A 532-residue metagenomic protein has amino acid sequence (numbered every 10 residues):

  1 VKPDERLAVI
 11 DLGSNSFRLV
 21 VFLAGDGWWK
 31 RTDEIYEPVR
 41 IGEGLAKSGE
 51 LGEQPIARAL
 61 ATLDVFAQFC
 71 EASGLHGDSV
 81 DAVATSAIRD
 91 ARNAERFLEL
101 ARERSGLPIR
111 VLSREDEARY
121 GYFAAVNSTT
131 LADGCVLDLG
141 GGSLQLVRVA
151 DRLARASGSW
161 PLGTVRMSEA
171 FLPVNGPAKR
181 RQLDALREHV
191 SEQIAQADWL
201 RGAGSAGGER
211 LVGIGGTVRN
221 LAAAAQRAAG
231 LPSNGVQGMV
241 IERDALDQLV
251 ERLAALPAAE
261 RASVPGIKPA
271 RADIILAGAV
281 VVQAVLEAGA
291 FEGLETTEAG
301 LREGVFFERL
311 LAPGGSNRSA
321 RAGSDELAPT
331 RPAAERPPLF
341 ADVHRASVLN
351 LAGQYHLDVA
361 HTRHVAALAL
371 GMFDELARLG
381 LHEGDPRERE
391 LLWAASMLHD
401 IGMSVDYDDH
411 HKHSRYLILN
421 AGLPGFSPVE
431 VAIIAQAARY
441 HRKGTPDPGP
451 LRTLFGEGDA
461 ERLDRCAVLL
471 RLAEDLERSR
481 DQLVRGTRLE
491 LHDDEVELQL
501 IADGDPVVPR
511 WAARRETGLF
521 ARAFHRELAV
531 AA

Functional and structural regions predicted by a protein language model:
K2-K30: N-terminal basic/disordered segments at the start of proteins
K2-L7, G44-S73, I88-A94, R102-D133 (+6 more regions): Helical "lid/coupling" subdomains associated with nucleotide-phosphate turnover
D26-D33, L153-R155: Beta-strand initiation motifs
D133-V147: A generic, well-ordered mixed alpha/beta core segment in the N-terminal half of proteins
T453, V530-A531: C-terminal amphipathic alpha-helical interaction region
P506-E527: Short, non-transmembrane amphipathic alpha-helical segments
